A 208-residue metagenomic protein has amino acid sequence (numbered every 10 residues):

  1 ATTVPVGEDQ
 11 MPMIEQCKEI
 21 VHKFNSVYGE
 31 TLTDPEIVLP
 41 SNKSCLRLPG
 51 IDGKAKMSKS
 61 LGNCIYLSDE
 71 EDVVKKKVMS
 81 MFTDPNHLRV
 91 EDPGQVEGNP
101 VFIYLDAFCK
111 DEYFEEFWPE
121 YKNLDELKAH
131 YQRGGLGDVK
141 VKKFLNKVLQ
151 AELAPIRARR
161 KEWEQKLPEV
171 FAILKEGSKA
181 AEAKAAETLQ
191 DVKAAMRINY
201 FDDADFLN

Functional and structural regions predicted by a protein language model:
P12, K18-N208: Conserved nucleotide- and phosphate/pyrophosphate-binding catalytic cores in adenylate/nucleotidyl-handling enzymes
